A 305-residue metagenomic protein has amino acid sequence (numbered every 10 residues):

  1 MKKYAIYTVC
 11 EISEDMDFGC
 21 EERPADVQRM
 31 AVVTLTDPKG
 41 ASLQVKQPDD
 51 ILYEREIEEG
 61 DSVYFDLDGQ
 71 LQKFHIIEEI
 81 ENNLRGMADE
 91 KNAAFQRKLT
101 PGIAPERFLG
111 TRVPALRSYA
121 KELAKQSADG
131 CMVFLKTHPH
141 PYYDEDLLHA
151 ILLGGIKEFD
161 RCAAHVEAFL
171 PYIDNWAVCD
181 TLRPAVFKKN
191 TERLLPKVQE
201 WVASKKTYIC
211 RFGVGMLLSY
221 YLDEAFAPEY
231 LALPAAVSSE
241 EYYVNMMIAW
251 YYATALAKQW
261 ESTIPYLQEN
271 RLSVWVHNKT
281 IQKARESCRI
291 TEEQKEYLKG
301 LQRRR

Functional and structural regions predicted by a protein language model:
M1-E14: Short coil-to-beta-strand transition motifs
K3-A5, R29-A31, A41, D61: A generic structural signal for short beta-strands and their flanking turns/coil linkers
M16-T34: Short aromatic-glycine-enriched beta-strand elements
L35-K39: Short acidic, glycine-rich loop/turn motifs
A41-R55: Beta-strand/loop nucleic-acid-binding surfaces
E58-Y64: Loop/turn positions that initiate beta-strands
D66-H75: Short, charged beta-turn/beta-strand-edge "cap" motif at the junction between a beta-strand and an adjacent loop
I76-R305: Alpha-helical scaffold domains
